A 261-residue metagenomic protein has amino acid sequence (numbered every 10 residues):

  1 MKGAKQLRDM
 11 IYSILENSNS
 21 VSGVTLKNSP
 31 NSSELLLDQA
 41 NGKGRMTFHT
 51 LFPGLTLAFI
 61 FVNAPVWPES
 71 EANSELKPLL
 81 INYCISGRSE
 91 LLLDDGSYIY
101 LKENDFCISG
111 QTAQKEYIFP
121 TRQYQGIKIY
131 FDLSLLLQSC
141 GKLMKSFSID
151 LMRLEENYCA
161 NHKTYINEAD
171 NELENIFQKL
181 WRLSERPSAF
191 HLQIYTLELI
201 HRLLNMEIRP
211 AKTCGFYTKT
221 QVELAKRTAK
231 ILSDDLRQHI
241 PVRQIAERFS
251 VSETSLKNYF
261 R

Functional and structural regions predicted by a protein language model:
M1-L76: N-terminal low-complexity or simple alpha-helical regulatory segments that function as activation/interaction modules
L55, A64-P65, E75-D95, L133: Glycine- and acidic-residue-biased ligand/ion/polar-headgroup-sensing regions
L92-T218, V242-R243, E247-E253: Alpha-helical bundle regulatory/interaction domains
Q221-A229: Short, leucine-enriched amphipathic alpha-helices that occur as contiguous helical runs
D235-I240: Short helix/strand-capping hinge loops at secondary-structure junctions that flank key functional elements
S255-F260: Short hydrophobic/aromatic patch on the recognition helix
